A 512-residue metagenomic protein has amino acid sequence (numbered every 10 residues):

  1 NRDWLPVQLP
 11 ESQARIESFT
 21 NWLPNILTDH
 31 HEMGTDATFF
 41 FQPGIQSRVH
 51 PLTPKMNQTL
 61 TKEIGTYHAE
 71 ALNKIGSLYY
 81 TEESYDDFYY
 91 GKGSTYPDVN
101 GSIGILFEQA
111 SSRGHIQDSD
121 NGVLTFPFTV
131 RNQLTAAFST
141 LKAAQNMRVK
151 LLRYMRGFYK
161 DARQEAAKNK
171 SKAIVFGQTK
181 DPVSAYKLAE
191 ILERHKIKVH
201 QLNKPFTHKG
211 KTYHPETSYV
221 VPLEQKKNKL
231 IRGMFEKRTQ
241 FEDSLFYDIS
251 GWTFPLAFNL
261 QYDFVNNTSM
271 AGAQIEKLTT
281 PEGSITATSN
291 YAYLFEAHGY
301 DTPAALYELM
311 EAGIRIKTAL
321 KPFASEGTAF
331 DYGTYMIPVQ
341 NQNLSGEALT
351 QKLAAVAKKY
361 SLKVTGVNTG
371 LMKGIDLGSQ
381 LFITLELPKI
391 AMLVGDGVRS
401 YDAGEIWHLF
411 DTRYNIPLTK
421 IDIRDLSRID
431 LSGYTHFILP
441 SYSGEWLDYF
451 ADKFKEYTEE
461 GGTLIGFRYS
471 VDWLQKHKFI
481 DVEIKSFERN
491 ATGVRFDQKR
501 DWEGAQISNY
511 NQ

Functional and structural regions predicted by a protein language model:
R2-D3, Q8, A14, S18 (+5 more regions): Intrinsic-disorder/low-complexity accessory segments
T28: Active-site beta-loop-alpha substructure in enzyme catalytic cores, prototypically the cysteine-centered nucleophile
E32: Detector for the c-type heme attachment site
